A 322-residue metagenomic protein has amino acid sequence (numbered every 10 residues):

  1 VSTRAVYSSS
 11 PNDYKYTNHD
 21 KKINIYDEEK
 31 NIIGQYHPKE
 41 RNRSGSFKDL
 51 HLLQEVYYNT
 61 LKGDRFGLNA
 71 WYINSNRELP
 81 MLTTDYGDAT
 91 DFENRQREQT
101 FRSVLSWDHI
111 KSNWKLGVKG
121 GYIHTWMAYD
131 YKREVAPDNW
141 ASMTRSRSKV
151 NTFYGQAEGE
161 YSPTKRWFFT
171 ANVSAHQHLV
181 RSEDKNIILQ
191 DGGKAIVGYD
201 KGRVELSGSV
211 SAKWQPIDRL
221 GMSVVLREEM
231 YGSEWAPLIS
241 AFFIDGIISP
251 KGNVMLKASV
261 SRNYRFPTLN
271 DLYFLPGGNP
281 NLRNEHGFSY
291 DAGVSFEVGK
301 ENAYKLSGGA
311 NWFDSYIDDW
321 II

Functional and structural regions predicted by a protein language model:
V1, L52-Y58, S103-H109, G155-Y161 (+3 more regions): Residues on the lipid-exposed face of transmembrane beta-strands in outer-membrane beta-barrel proteins
V1-S9, K22-N76, Q99-K111, P163-F169 (+1 more regions): Transmembrane beta-barrel wall of Gram-negative outer-membrane proteins
Y7-P11, Y72-N76, K111, Y122-W126 (+7 more regions): Transmembrane beta-strands of outer-membrane beta-barrel pores
S10-Y14, R43-D49, G63-L116, Y122-V150: Flexible loop and strand-edge segments within Gram-negative outer membrane beta-barrel domains
Y14-D20, A70-I73, E78-G87, A128-D138 (+4 more regions): Outer-membrane beta-barrel translocator domains and adjoining extracellular loop/strand segments of Gram-negative
N59-G63, I110-W114, S162-R166, Q215-G221 (+3 more regions): Outer-membrane beta-barrel channels and translocator barrels
D91-I110, E234, I248-S249, M255 (+1 more regions): Outer-membrane beta-barrel signature, preferentially recognizing the C-terminal barrel domain of Gram-negative
R95-T100, I110, Y122-H124, D130-S223: Outer-membrane beta-barrel transmembrane domain signature of Gram-negative proteins, especially the mid-to-C-terminal
